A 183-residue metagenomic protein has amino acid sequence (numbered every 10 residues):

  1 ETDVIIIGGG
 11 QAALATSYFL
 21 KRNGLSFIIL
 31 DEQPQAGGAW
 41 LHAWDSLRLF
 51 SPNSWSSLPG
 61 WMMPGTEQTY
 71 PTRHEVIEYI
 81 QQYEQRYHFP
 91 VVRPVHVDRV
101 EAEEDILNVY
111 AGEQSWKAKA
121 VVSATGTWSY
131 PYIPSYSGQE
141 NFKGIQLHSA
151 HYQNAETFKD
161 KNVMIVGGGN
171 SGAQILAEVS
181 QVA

Functional and structural regions predicted by a protein language model:
T2, L25, K119-A120, D160-N162: Nucleotide donor/acceptor-binding cores
T2-I29, G172-S180: N-terminal Rossmann-like FAD-binding beta1-loop-alpha1 element of flavoenzymes
T16, A39, A102, Y132-P134 (+1 more regions): Short glycine-/acidic-enriched loop or helix-start segments at secondary-structure transitions that form or flank
G38-E78: Glycine-rich active-site loop/strand segments that organize a redox cofactor
T66, T72-E75, T125-V182: Glycine-rich dinucleotide-binding loop and its adjacent helix/turn
Y70-S129: Feature captures the FAD/FMN-dependent oxidoreductase FAD-binding
